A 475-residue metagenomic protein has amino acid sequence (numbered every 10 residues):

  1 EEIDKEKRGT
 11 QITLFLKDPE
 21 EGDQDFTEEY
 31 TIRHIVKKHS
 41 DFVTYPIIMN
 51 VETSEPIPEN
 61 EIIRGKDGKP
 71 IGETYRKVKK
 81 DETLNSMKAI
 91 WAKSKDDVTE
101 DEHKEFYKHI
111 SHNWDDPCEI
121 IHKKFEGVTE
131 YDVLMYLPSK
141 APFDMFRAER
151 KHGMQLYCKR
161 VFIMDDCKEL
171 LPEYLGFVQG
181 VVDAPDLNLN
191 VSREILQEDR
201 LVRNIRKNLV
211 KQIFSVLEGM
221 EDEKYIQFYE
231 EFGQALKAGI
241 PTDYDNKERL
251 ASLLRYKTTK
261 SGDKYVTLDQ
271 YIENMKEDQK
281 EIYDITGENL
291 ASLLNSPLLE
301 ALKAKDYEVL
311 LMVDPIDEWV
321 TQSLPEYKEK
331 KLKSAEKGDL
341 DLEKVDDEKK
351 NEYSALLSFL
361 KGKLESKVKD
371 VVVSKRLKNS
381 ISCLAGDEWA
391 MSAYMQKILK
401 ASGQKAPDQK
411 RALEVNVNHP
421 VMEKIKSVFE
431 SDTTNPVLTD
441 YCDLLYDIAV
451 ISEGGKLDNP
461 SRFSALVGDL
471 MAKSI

Functional and structural regions predicted by a protein language model:
E1-I475: Conserved GHKL (Bergerat-fold) ATPase module
